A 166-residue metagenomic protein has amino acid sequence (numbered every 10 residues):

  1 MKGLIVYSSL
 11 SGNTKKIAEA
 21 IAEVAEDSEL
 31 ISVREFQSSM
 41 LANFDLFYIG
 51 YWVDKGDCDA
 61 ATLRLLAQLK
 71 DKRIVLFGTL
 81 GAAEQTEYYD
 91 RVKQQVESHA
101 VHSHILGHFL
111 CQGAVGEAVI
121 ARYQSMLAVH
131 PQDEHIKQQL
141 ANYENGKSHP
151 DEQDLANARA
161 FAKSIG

Functional and structural regions predicted by a protein language model:
M1-K2, G166: Short, Lys/Arg-enriched, disordered terminal segments
K2-V24: N-terminal beta1-alpha1 ligand-phosphate binding loop
V6, I31, F77: The conserved SAM/SAH-binding core of class I Rossmann-like methyltransferase domains, concentrating on the hydrophobic
S8-S11, E35, W52-G56: Short, surface-exposed acidic/glycine-rich loop or hinge patches that mediate macromolecular interfaces
G12, Q37-S39, A83, E117: Flexible, glycine-rich phosphate/dinucleotide-binding loops and adjacent beta-alpha linkers at cofactor/substrate
V24-S28, L46-I49, D54-G166: FMN-binding flavodoxin-like domain, especially the glycine-rich phosphate-binding loop
E26-S39: A short, well-structured beta->alpha microelement
A42-F44: Alpha-helix C-terminal capping/helix-to-coil transition sites in glycosyltransferase folds
